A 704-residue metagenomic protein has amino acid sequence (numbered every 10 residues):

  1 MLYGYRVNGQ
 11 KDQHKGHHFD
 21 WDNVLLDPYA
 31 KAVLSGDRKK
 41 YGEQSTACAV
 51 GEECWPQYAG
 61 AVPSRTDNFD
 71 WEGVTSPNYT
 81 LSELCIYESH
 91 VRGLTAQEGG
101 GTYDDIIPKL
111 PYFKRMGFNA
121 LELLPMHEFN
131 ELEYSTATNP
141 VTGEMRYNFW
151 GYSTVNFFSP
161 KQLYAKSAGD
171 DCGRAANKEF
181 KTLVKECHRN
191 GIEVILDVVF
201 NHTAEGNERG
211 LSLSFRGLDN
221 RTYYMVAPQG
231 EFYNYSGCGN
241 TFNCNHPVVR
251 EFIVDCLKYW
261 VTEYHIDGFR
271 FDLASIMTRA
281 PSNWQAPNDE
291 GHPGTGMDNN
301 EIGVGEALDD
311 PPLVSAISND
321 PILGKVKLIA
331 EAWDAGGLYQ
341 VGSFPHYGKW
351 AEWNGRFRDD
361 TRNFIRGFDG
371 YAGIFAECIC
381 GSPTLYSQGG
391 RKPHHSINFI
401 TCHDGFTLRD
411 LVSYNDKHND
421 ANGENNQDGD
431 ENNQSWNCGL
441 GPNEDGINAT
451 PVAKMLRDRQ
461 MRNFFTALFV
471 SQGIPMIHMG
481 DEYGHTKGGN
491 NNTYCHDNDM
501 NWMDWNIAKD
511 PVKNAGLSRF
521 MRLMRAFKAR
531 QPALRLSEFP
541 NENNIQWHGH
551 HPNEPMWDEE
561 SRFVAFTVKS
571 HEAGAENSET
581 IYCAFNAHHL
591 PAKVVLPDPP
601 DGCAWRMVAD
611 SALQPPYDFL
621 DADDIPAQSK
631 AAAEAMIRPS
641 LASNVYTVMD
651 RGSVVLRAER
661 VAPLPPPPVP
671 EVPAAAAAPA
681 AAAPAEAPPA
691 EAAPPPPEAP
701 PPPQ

Functional and structural regions predicted by a protein language model:
M1-Y87, R92, P108-K114, K454-R462 (+2 more regions): Carbohydrate-interacting/catalytic domains
V7-E72, E131-S159, G210-E231, R409-E424: Core domains of carbohydrate- and sulfate-ester-processing enzymes
G9, H90-T95, G117, H127 (+15 more regions): Short, flexible loop/turn elements at secondary-structure junctions
D12-G16, T95-Q97, F129-Y134, H202-G206 (+6 more regions): Short catalytic/ligand-binding loop motif for oxyanion handling, primarily in non-cytosolic enzymes, centered on
C54, N68, P77, H90-I317 (+2 more regions): Substrate-binding/active-site clefts of carbohydrate-active enzymes
L84, N119-E122, G191-E193, D197 (+7 more regions): Beta-sheet entry/capping signal
I107-R115, V184, V254-V261, V314 (+6 more regions): Non-transmembrane alpha-helical segments in soluble domains of secreted/periplasmic/extracellular proteins
H265, P287-M479, Y483-G484, N492-H496 (+4 more regions): Conserved alpha/beta catalytic core and glycan-binding cleft of carbohydrate-active enzymes
